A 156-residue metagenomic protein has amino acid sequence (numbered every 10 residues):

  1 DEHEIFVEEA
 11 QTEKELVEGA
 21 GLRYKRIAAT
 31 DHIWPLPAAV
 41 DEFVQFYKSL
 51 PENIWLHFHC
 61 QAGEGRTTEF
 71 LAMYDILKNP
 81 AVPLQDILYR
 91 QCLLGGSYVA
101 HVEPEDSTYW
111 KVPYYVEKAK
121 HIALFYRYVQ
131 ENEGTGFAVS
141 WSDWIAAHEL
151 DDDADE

Functional and structural regions predicted by a protein language model:
H3, E15-H57, A62-E156: PTP/DSP superfamily signal
V7-K14: Alpha-helical scaffolding within the catalytic cores of extracellular/periplasmic polymer-degrading hydrolases
